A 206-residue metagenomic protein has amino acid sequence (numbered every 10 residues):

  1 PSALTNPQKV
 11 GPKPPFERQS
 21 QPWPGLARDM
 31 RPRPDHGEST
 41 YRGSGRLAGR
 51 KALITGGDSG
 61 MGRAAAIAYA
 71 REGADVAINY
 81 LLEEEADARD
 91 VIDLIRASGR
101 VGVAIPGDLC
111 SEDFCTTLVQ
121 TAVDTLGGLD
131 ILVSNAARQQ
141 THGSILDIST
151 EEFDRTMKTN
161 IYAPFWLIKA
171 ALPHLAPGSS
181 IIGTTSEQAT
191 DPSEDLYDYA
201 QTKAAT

Functional and structural regions predicted by a protein language model:
P1-A48: Non-catalytic terminal and boundary segments that flank Rossmann-like NAD(P)-dependent oxidoreductase
G43, A137-Q139, S180-A205: Catalytic loop of short-chain dehydrogenase/reductase
S44-I78: Canonical Rossmann dinucleotide-binding motif of NAD(H)/NADP(H)-dependent dehydrogenases/reductases, specifically
A74-D90: Conserved glycine-rich Rossmann-like NAD(P)H-binding loop of the short-chain dehydrogenase/reductase
E85, P106-V119, T150: The beta1-alpha1 cofactor-binding region of Rossmann-like NAD(H)/NADP(H)-dependent oxidoreductases
G143-I145, S149-D154: Substrate-binding pocket helix/loop in short-chain dehydrogenase/reductase
I168-K169: A short, exposed helix-loop element centered on a Lys and neighboring polar residues
